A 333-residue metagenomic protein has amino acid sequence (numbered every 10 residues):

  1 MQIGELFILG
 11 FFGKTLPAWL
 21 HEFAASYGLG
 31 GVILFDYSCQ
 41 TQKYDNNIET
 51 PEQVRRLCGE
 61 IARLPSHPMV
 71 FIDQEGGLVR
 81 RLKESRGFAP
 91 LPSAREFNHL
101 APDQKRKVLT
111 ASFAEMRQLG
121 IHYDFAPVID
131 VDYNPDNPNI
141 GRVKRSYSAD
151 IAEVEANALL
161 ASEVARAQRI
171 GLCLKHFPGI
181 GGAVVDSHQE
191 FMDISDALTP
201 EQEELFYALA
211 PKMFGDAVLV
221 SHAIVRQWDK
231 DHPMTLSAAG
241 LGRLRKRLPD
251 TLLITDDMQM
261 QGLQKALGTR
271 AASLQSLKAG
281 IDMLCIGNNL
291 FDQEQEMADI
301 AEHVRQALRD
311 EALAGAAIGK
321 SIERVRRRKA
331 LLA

Functional and structural regions predicted by a protein language model:
M1-R86, L284: N-terminal hydrophobic targeting/anchoring segments and the immediately downstream early-domain regions of hydrolases
E5-F11, L29-L34, P68-Q74, Y123-P127 (+5 more regions): Hydrophobic faces of well-ordered beta-strands that scaffold small-molecule active sites in alpha/beta enzyme cores
G10, L16-W19, K43-L64, E153-R166 (+3 more regions): Second-shell residues forming the walls of enzyme active-site clefts
A62-A89, K105-Y133, V154-G179: Glycine-rich, aromatic-flanked loop segments that form ligand/cofactor-binding clefts across common enzyme folds
E84-P92, Q189-I194: A glycine- and small-aliphatic-rich helix-loop capping segment at beta-alpha/alpha-beta transitions that lines
R86-L100, K144-S148: A charged helix-plus-loop insertion that forms the helical arch/lid used to bind and gate nucleic-acid substrates
D124-Y147, F177-M192: Short glycine/serine-rich loop/turn segments
A301-A333: Mid-to-C-terminal alpha-helical segments outside catalytic/metal-binding sites
